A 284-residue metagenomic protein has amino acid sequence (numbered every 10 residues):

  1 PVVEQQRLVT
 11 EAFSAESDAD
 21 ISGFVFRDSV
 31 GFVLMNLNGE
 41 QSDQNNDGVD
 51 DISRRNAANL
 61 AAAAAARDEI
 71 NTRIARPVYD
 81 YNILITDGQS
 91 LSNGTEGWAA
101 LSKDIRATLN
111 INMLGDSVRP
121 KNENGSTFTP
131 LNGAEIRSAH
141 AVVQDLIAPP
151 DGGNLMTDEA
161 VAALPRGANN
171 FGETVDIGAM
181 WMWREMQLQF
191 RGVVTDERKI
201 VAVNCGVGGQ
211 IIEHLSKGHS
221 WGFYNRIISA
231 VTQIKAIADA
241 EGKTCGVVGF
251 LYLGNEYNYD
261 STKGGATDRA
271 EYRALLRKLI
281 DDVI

Functional and structural regions predicted by a protein language model:
P1-D47, D51: Parallel beta-helix/beta-solenoid repeats that form elongated, surface-exposed shafts/blades used for receptor binding
G48-I284: Cell-envelope and extracellular/periplasmic
